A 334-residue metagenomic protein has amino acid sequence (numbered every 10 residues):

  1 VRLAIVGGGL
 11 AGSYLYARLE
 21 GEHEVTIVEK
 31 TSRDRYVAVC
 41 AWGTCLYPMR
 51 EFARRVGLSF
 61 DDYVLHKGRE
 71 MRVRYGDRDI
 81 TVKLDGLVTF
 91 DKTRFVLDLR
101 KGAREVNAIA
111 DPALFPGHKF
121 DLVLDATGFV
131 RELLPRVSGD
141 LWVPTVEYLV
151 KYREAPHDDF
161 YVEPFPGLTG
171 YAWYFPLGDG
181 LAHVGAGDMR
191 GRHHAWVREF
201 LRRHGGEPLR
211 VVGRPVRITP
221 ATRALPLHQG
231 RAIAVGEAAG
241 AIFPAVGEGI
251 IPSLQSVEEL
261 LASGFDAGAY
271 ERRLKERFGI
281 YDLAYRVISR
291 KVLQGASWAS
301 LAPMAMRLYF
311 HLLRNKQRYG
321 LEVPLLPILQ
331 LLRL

Functional and structural regions predicted by a protein language model:
A4-G8, A17-V39: Glycine-rich FAD pyrophosphate-binding loop
G8, R33-D34, L97-V212, T219-H228 (+1 more regions): Predominantly flavin-linked oxidoreductase catalytic cores and closely associated redox partners
G12-S13: N-terminal Rossmann-fold NAD(P) dinucleotide-binding loop
K30-R72: N-terminal FAD cofactor-binding segment of flavoenzymes
G43-Y47, I80-R100, D188-A195: Short beta-strand to alpha-helix junction loop
P208, A224, L261-W298: Active-site-proximal substrate-binding core of FAD-dependent oxidoreductases
V216-G240, P244, L283-L301: FAD-binding beta-loop-beta segment adjacent to the flavin cofactor pocket
G295-L334: C-terminal auxiliary extensions adjacent to catalytic cores
